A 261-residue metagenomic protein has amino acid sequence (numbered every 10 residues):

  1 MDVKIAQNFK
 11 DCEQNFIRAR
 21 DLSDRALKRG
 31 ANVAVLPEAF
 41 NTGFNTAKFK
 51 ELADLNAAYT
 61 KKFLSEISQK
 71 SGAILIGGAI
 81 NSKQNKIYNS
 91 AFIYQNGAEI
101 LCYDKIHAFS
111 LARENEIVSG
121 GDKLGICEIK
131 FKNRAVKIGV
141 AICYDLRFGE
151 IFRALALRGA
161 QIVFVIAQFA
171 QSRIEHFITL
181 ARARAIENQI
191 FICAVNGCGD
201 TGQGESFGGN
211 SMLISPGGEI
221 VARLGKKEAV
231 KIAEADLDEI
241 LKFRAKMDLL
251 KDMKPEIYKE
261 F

Functional and structural regions predicted by a protein language model:
M1-K10: Generic N-terminal amphipathic, Lys/Arg-enriched alpha-helix
K10-N96, C102, A170-R184, I190: Cys-nucleophile CN-hydrolase/nitrilase-fold catalytic domain and related Cys-dependent amidase chemistry that acts on
T42, F49, F92, Y103-F109 (+2 more regions): Short beta->alpha transition motifs characteristic of CBS
N56-I74, R147-K231: CN hydrolase (nitrilase-like) catalytic-core segments centered on the catalytic cysteine and neighboring Lys/Glu
G77-A79, S90-I93, G125-C127, A194 (+2 more regions): Short beta-strand scaffold segments in enzyme catalytic cores
S82-R158, S172-T179, A245-L249, K259: Active-site catalytic loop in hydrolytic enzyme cores
M212-F261: Long hydrophobic alpha-helical segments typical of transmembrane helices together with their membrane-interfacial
